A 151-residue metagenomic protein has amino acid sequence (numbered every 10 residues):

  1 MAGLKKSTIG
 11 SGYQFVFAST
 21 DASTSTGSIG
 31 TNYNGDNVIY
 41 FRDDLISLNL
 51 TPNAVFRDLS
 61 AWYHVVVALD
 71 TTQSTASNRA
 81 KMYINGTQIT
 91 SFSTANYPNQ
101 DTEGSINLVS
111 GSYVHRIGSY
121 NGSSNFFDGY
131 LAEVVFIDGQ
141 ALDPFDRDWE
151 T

Functional and structural regions predicted by a protein language model:
M1-S11, V65-V67, I117, L131-F136: Short hydrophobic/aromatic patches on beta-strands that form ligand-binding or substrate-lining surfaces
M1-Y40, Q73-A76, Q140-D146: Extracellular glycan-recognition modules
A2, S60-T71, M82: Short tryptophan-centered beta-strand motifs in secreted/extracellular beta-sheet-rich domains of glycan-recognition
F17-T20, G27-N34, I39-D43, A68 (+4 more regions): Beta-strand-rich, repetitive solenoid scaffolds
F41-H64: Short, aromatic/His-centered strand-loop micro-motif at the edge of beta-sheets
S74-A76, S93-N96, Y130-T151: Extended recognition patches within non-cytosolic domains
I84-S112: Short, solvent-exposed beta-strand-to-loop segments that form ligand-recognition rims of beta-rich domains
S105-L131: Extracellular glycan-interaction patches encoded by glycine-rich segments
